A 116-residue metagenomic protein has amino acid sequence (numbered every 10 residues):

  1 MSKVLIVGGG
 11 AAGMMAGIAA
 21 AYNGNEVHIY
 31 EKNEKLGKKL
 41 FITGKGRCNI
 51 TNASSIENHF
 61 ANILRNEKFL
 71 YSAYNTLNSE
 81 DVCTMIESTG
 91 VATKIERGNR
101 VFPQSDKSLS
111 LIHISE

Functional and structural regions predicted by a protein language model:
V4-I29: N-terminal Rossmann-like FAD-binding beta1-loop-alpha1 element of flavoenzymes
G10-M15, K39, K45-C48: Gly/Ser/Thr-rich beta-alpha loop segments that engage phosphate groups in nucleotides
Y22-K45: Glycine-rich FAD pyrophosphate-binding loop
R47-I95: Glycine-rich active-site loop/strand segments that organize a redox cofactor
E96-R100: Short linear capping/connector segments at secondary-structure termini
Q104-D106: A cross-family phosphate/adenosyl-ligand binding-site feature
S110-E116: Residue-level detector of conserved catalytic or cofactor/ligand-binding positions in enzyme active sites
